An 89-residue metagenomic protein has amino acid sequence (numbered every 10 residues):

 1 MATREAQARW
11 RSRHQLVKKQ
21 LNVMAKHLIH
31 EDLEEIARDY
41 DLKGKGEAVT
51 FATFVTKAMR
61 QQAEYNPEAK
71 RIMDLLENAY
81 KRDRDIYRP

Functional and structural regions predicted by a protein language model:
M1-H30, E34-A37, E77-Y87: Short Lys/Arg-rich basic patches
S12, R38-L42, A58: Secondary-structure boundary motif
N22, K26, L42-E47: Alpha-helix N-cap/helix-initiation sites
K43-K70: Short, basic amphipathic alpha-helical segments that act as recognition/interaction helices in nucleic-acid-binding
A63-Y65, I86-P89: Short, highly charged low-complexity linear segments
